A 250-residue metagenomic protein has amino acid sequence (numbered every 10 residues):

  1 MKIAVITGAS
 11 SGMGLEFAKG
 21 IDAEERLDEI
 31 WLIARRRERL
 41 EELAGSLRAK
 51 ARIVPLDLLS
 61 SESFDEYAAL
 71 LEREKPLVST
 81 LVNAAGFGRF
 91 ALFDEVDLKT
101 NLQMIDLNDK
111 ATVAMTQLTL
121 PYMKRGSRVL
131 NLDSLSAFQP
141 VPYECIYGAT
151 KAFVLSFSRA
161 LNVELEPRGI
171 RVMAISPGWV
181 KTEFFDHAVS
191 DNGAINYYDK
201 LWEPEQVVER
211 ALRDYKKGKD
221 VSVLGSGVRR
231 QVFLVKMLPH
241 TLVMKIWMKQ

Functional and structural regions predicted by a protein language model:
S10-S11: Conserved glycine-rich cofactor-binding loop
D22, R26-E42: Conserved glycine-rich Rossmann-like NAD(P)H-binding loop of the short-chain dehydrogenase/reductase
A84-R89: Conserved NAD(P)H cofactor-binding loop of Rossmann-fold oxidoreductase domains
L92-F93, D97-Q103: Substrate-binding pocket helix/loop in short-chain dehydrogenase/reductase
T116, T150: Active-site helix of classical SDR
S134: Residue(s) in the substrate-gating loop at a strand-loop-helix junction that position the organic substrate next
A174, A194-Q231: C-terminal helical subdomain
